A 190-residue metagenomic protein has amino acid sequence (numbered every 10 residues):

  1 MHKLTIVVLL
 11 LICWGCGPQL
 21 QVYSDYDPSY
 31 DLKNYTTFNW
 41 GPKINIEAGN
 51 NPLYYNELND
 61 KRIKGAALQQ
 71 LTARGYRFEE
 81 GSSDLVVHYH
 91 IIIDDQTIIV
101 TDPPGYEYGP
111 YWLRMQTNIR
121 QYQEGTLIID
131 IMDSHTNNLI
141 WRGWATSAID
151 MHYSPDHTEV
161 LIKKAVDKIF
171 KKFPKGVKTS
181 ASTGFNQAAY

Functional and structural regions predicted by a protein language model:
H2-V8: Sec-dependent signal peptide recognition, specifically the positively charged N-region followed immediately by
I12-G15: C-terminal motif of bacterial Sec signal peptides marking the signal peptidase cleavage site
G17-S29, I119-L127, D133-I140, T146-Y190: C-terminal/domain-edge helix-coil "capping" segments
D25-I44: Post-signal peptide N-terminal segment of mature Sec-exported envelope proteins
N34-T36, R74, S83-L85, Q123-I128 (+2 more regions): Envelope-exposed proteins and targeting segments
P42-D94: N-terminal segment of the mature soluble domain
A67-G75, I91, D95, H135 (+2 more regions): Sec/Tat-exported extracytoplasmic proteins
L85, Y89-N138: Surface-exposed short loop/turn segments
